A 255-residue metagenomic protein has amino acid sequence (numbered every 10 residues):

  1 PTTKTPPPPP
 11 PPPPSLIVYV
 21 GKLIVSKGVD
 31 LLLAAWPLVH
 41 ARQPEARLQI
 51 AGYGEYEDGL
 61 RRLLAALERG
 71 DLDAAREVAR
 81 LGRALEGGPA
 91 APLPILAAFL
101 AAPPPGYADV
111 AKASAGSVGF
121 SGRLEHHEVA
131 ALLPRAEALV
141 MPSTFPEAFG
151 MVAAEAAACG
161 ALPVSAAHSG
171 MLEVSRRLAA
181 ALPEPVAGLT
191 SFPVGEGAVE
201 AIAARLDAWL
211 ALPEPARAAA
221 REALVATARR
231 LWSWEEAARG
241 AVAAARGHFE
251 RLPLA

Functional and structural regions predicted by a protein language model:
P1, P10, D58, L172-A211 (+1 more regions): Change "using UDP/GDP/dTDP sugars" to "using nucleotide sugars
P1-T2, P7-K27, L33-W36, H40 (+1 more regions): Conserved donor-binding/catalytic core segment of Leloir-type glycosyltransferases
G52, E57-H127: Nucleotide-activated donor-binding/catalytic signature segment of Leloir-type glycosyltransferases, i.e., the conserved
L100-A101, S114-S117, P134-A148: Acidic donor-binding loop of glycosyltransferase active sites
A138-L139, V152, L162-P163: Hydrophobic acceptor-binding patch used for acceptor engagement in glycosyltransferases
T144, A161, S165-A181: Short glycine-rich donor-binding/catalytic loop of glycosyltransferases that coordinates the nucleotide-sugar
G150-A153, M171: Short glycine/serine-rich donor-binding loops of glycosyltransferases
G197, A201, A211-E250: A charged, aromatic-enriched C-terminal amphipathic alpha-helix characteristic of glycosyltransferases across folds
